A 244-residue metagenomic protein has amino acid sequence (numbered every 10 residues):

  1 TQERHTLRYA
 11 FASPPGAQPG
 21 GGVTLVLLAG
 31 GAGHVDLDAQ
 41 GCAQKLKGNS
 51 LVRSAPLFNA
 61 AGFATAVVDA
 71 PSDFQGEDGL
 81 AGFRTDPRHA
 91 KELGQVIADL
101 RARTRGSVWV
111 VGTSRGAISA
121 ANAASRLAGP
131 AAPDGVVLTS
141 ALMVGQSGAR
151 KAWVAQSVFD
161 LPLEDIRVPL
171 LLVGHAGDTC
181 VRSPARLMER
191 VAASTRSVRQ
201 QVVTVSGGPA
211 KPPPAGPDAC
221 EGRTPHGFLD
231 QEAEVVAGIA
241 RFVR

Functional and structural regions predicted by a protein language model:
T1-G20: N-terminal cap/lid segment of alpha/beta-hydrolase-fold proteins
A17-A60: Short, surface-exposed "cap/lid" segments of acyl-processing enzymes
D36-G48, G82-F83, S147-A155, S183 (+1 more regions): Short, flexible/disordered intra-domain loops and linkers
S50, S54, E77-R103: Alpha/beta-hydrolase active-site loop
A55-Q75: Conserved alpha/beta-hydrolase
A98-D165: Primarily recognizes the serine-hydrolase "nucleophile elbow" in alpha/beta-hydrolase and SGNH/GDSL folds
G135-T204: The feature captures the conserved acid-bearing segment of alpha/beta-hydrolase catalytic domains
V198-R244: C-terminal catalytic histidine-bearing segment of alpha/beta-hydrolase fold enzymes
